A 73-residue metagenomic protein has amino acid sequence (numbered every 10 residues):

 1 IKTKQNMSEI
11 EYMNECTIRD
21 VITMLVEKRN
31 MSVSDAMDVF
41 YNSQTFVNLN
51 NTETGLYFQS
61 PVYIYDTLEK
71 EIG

Functional and structural regions predicted by a protein language model:
I1-G73: C-terminal alpha-helical interaction appendages
